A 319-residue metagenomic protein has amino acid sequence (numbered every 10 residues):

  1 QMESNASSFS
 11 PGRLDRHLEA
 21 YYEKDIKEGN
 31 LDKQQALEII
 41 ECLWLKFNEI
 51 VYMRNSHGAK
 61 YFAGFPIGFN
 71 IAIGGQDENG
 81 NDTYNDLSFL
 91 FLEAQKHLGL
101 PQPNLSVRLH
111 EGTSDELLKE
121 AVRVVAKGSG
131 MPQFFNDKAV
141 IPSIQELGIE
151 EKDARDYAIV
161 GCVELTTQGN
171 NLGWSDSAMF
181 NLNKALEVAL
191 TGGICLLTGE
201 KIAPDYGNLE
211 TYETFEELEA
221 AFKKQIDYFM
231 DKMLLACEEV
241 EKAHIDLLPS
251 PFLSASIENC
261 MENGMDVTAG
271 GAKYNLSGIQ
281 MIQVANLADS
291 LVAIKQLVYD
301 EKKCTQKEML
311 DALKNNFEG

Functional and structural regions predicted by a protein language model:
Q1-G319: Conserved catalytic cores of very large enzyme subunits
